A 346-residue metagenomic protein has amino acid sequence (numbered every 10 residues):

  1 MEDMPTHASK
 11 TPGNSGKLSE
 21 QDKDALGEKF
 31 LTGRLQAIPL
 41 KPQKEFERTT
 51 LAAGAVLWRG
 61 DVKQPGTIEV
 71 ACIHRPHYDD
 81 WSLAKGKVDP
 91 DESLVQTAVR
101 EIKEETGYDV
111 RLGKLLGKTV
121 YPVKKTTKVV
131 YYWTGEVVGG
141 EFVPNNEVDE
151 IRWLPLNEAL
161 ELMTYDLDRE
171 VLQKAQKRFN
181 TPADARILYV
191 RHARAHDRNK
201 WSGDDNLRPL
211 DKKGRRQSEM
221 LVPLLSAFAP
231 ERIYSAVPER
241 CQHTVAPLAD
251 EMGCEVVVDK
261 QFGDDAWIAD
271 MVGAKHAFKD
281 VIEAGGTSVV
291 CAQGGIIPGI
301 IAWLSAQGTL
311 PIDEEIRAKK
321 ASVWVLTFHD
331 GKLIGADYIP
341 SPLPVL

Functional and structural regions predicted by a protein language model:
E2, L18-S19, D79-D80, V143-D197 (+2 more regions): Nudix hydrolase/Nudix homology domain
E2-G54, G60-V62: Acidic, metal-coordinating catalytic segment for phosphate/diphosphate chemistry, firing primarily on the Nudix
A53-L57, S322-V325: Short beta-strand scaffold segments in enzyme catalytic cores
P65-D109, W201-R208, K213: Conserved Nudix-box catalytic region and its N-terminal flanking loop in Nudix hydrolases and closely related
G86, T97, D184-A269, P298 (+2 more regions): Active-site-proximal alpha-helix that buttresses catalytic centers in soluble enzyme cores
V88-R111, T119-E170: Unchanged
D109-G117, E255-D259: A short coil-to-beta-strand element that immediately follows conserved catalytic motifs
K275-I334: Active-site-adjacent alpha-helix immediately C-terminal to a catalytic or transition-state-stabilizing loop
